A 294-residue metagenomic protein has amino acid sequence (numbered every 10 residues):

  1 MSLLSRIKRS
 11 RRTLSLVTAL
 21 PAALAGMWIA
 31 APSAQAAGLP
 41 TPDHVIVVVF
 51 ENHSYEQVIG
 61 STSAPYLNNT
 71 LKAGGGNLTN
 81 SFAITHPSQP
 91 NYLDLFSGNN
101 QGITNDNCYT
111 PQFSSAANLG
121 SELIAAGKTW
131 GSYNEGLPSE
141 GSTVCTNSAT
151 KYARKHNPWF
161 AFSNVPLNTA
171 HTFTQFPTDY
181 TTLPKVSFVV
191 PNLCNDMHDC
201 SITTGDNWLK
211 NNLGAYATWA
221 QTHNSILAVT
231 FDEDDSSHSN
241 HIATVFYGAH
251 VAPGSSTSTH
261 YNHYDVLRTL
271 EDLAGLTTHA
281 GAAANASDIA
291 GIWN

Functional and structural regions predicted by a protein language model:
S2-A36: Secretory targeting and sorting signals
A37-N294: Flexible, surface-exposed loop/gating regions in the mature catalytic domains of secreted/periplasmic hydrolases
